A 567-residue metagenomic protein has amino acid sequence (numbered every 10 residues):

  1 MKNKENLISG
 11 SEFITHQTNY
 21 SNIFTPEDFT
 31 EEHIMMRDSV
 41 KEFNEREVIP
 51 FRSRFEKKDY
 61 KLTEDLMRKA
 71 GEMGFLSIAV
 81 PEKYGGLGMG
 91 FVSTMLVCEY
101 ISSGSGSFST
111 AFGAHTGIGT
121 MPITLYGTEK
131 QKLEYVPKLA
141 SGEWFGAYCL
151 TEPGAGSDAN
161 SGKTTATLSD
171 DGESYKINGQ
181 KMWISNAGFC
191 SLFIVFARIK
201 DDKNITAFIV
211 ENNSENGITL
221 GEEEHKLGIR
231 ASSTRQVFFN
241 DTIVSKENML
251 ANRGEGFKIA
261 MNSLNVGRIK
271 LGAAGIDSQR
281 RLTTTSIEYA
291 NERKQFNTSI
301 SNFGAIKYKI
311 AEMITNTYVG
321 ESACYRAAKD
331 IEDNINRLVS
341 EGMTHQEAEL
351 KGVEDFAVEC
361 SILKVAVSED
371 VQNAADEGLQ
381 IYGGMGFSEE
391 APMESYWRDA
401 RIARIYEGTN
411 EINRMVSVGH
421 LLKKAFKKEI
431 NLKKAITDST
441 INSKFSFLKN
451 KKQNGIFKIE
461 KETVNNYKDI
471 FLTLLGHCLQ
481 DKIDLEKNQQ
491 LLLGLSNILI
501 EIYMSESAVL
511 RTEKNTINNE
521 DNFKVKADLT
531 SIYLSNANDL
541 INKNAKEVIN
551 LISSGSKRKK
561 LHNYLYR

Functional and structural regions predicted by a protein language model:
M1-S103, Y126-Q131, G142, S169 (+2 more regions): Alpha-helical interface subdomain recognition
G74, V97-S102, A197-K200, V210-E215 (+1 more regions): Short Ser/Thr-interspersed hydrophobic loop/turn segments at strand-loop and sheet-helix junctions that line or gate
T110-K130, G156-A159, T167-D171: N-terminal glycine-rich flavin-associated loop
G142-L150: A short, Trp-centered hydrophobic/proline-enriched beta-strand micro-motif
G154-S157, W183-N186, R198-I199, K226-S233: Short Gly/Pro-enriched turn/cap motifs at secondary-structure boundaries
E173-T219: A short core secondary-structure module
N216-S245: Flexible, small-/acidic-enriched active-site or ligand-binding loops
D241-I259: Long, acidic (Asp/Glu-rich), low-complexity accessory segments flanking structured domains
